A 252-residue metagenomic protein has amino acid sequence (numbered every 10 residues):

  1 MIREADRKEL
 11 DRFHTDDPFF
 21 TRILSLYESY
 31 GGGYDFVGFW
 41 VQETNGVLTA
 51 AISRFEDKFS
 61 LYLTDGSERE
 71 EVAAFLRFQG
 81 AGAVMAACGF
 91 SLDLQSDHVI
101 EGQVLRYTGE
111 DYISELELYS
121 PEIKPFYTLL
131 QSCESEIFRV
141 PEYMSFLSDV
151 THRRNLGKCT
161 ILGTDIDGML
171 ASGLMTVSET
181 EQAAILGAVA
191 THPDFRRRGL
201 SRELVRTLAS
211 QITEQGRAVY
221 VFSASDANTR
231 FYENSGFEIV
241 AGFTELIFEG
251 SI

Functional and structural regions predicted by a protein language model:
M1-I23, E101, T108-S145: Short amphipathic alpha-helix that is part of the acyltransferase structural core
H14-G80, A171-G187: Conserved donor-binding loop and adjoining core beta-sheet/short helix segment in diverse acyl/aminoacyl transferases
L48-T49, S53-P121, L246-F248: Acyl-donor-binding surface of acyltransferase catalytic domains
R54-F55, F138-A190: A conserved beta-strand-loop-helix scaffold within acyl/acetyltransferase catalytic domains
S67-F75, T191, R197-E214, N234: Conserved acetyl-CoA-binding loop-helix of GNAT-fold acetyltransferases
G80-G89, I212-A224: Conserved GNAT acetyl-CoA-binding A-motif
F90-V99, R202, S225-G242: Conserved active-site alpha-helix within GNAT-family acetyltransferase domains
G242-I252: Interdomain hinge/linker segments and adjacent boundary elements that couple functional modules
